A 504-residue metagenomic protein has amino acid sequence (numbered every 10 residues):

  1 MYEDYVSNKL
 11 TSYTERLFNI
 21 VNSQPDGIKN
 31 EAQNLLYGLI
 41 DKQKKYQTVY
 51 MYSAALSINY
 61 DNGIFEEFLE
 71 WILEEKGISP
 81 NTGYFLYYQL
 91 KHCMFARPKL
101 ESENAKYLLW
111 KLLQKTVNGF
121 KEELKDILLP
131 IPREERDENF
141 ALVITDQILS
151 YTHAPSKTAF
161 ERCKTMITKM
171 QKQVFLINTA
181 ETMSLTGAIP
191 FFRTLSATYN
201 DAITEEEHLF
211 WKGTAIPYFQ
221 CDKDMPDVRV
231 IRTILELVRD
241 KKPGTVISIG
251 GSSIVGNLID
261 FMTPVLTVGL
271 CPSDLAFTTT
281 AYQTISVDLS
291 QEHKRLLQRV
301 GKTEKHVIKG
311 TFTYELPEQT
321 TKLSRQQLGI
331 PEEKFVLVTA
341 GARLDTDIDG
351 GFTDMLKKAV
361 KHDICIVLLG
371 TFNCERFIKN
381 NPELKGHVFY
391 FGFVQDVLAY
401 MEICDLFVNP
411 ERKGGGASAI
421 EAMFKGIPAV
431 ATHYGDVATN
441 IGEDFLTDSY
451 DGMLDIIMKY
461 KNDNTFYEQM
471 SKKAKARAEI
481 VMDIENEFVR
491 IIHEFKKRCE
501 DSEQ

Functional and structural regions predicted by a protein language model:
M1-K42, Y52, K76, P80-T198: N-terminal subdomain of nucleotide-sugar transferases
F95-L108, M262-Q319: Active-site-proximal region of nucleotide-activated glycan assembly enzymes, centered on histidine/acidic-rich loops
H153-T165, K302-N381, Y390: Conserved catalytic-core segment of nucleotide-activated headgroup transferases in glycan assembly
R232-E236, D240, F393-C404, F424: Short acidic alpha-helix that forms the nucleotide-activated donor recognition element in Leloir-type transferases
K241-T245, E402-G414, I427: Acidic donor-binding loop of glycosyltransferase active sites
K322, L328, N462-E503: A charged, aromatic-enriched C-terminal amphipathic alpha-helix characteristic of glycosyltransferases across folds
L368-L369, K385-V394, Y400: Active-site donor-binding acidic/aromatic loop of nucleotide-activated sugar and phosphosugar transferases involved
E411-N464, E468, K475-R477: Catalytic binding pocket for nucleotide-activated donors in carbohydrate/polymer assembly enzymes
